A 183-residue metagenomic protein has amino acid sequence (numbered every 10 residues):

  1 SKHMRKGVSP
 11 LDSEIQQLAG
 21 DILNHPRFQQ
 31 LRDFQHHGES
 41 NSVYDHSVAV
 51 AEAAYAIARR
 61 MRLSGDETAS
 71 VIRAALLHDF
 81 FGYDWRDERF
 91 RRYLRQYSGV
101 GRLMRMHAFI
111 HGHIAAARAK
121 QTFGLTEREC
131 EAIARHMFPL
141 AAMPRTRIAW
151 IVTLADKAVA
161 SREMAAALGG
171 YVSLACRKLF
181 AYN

Functional and structural regions predicted by a protein language model:
K2-L94: Acidic/His-rich, divalent-metal-binding segments that scaffold phosphate/diphosphate chemistry
H46, H78, H111-G112, H136-M137: Histidine-centered active-site/metal-ligand motif
A49-I57, F109-T122: An active-site-proximal "capping" alpha-helix that borders the catalytic cofactor pocket
A56, R60-R62, Y93, S161-N183: Extended, folded domain segments that form the structural surfaces/walls around functional sites
A75, K120, L125-C176: Histidine/acidic-rich helix-loop-helix segments that form or flank divalent-metal centers in metalloenzyme catalytic
Y93-R118, A175-N183: Divalent-cation-assisted or electrostatically stabilized phosphate/pyrophosphate-binding catalytic cores
